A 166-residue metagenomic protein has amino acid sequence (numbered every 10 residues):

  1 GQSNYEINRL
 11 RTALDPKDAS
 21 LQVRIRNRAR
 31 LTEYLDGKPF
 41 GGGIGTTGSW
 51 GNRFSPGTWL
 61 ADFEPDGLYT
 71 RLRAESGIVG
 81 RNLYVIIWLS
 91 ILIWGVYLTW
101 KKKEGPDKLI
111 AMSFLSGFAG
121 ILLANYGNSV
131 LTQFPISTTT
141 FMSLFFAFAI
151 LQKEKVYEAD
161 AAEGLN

Functional and structural regions predicted by a protein language model:
G1-Q2: Hydrophobic alpha-helical segments of polytopic membrane proteins
Y5-E6, R24: Transmembrane catalytic cores of multi-pass membrane glycosyltransferases and polysaccharide-assembly enzymes
N8, A29, E33, G67-R71 (+6 more regions): Feature representing long, continuous alpha-helical segments
R11-S76, T99-W100: Long extracytoplasmic/lumenal interhelical loops at the membrane interface of multi-pass membrane proteins
D18, P56-T58, S90-I93, M142-S143: A short hydrophobic/aromatic micro-motif that marks alpha-helical segments and, especially, helix-coil
I44-T46, L83-V85, G127, F134-P135: Active-site proximal loops enriched in glycine and acidic residues that flank catalytic Cys/His/Asp and coordinate
S76-L122: Hydrophobic transmembrane alpha-helices and their immediate junctions
S113-N166: Transmembrane alpha-helices of multi-pass inner-membrane enzymes
